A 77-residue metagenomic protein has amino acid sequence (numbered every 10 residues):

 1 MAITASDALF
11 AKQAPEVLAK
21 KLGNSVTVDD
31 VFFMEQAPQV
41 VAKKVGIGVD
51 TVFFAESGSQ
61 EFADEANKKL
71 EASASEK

Functional and structural regions predicted by a protein language model:
A5-E16, V28-Q39, T51-S59, S75-E76: Intrinsic low-complexity tandem-repeat regions in disordered proteins
A19, P38, A42, A63 (+1 more regions): Residue-level detector of alpha-helical secondary structure
G23, G46-G48, G58: Residue-identity detector for glycine
